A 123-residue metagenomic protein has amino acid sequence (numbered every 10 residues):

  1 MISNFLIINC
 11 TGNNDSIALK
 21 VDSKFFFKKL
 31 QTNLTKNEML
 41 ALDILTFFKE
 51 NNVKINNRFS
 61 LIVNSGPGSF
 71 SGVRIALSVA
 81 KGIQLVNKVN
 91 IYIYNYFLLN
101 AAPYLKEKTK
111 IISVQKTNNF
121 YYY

Functional and structural regions predicted by a protein language model:
M1-S60: N-terminal beta-alpha supersecondary unit
I7-N9, N64, I112-K116: Short beta-strand segments
N13, G66-P67, T117-N119: Short glycine-rich anion-binding loops that position phosphate/pyrophosphate groups of nucleotides and phosphorylated
I17, G72-V73, P103, Y123: Short glycine-/acidic-enriched loop or helix-start segments at secondary-structure transitions that form or flank
K20-V21, I75-S78, E107: Short, glycine/charged-enriched secondary-structure capping and boundary segments
K24, T32-T35, N90-Y123: Surface "functional belts" at beta-alpha junctions
N52, Q84, A102-L105: N-terminal cationic-hydrophobic initiation segments that often serve targeting/anchoring roles
S60-I93: DPxDG-like acidic metal-binding loop motif
